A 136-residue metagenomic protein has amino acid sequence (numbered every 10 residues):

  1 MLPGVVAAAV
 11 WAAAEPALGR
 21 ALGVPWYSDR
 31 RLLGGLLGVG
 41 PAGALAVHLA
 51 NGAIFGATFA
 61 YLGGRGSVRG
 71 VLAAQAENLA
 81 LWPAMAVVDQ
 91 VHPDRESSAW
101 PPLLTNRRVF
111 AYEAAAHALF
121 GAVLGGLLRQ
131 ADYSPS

Functional and structural regions predicted by a protein language model:
M1-S136: Short amphipathic, positively biased membrane-proximal segments that drive organelle/inner-membrane targeting
